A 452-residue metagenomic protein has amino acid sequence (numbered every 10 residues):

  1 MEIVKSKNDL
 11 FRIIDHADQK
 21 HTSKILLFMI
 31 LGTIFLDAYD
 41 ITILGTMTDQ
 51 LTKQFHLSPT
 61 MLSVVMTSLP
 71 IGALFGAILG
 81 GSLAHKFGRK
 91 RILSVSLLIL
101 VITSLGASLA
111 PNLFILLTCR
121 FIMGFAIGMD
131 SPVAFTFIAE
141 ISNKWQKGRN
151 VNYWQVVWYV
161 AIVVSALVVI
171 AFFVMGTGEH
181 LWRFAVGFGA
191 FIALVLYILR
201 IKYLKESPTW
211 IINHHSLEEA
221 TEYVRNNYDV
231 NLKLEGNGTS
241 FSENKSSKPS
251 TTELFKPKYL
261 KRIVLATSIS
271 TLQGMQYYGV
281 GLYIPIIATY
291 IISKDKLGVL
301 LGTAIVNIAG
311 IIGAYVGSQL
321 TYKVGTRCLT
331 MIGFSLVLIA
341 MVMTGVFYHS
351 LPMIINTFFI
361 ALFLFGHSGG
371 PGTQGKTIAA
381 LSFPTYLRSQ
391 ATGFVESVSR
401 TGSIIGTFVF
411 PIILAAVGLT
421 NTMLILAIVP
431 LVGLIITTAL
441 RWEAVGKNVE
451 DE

Functional and structural regions predicted by a protein language model:
M1-E452: Transmembrane-helix signature of 12-pass secondary carriers
